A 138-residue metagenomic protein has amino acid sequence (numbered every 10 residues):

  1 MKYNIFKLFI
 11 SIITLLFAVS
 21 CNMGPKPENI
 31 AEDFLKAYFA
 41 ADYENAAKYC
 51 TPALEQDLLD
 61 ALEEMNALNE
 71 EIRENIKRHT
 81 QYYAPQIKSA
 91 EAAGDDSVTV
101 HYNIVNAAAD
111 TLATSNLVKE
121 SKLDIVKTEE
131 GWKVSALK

Functional and structural regions predicted by a protein language model:
M1-F9: Bacterial N-terminal signal peptides that target proteins for export
I12-L15: Short, linear, compositionally biased motifs with a strong N-terminal bias
F17-S20: C-terminal motif of bacterial Sec signal peptides marking the signal peptidase cleavage site
N22-P25: Bacterial signal peptide processing site
E28-P52: Post-signal peptide N-terminal segment of mature Sec-exported envelope proteins
E44-S97, H101: Short solvent-exposed beta->alpha transition segments
Y83-A84, S89-K138: Exposed beta-sheet edge and beta->alpha loop/turn motif
